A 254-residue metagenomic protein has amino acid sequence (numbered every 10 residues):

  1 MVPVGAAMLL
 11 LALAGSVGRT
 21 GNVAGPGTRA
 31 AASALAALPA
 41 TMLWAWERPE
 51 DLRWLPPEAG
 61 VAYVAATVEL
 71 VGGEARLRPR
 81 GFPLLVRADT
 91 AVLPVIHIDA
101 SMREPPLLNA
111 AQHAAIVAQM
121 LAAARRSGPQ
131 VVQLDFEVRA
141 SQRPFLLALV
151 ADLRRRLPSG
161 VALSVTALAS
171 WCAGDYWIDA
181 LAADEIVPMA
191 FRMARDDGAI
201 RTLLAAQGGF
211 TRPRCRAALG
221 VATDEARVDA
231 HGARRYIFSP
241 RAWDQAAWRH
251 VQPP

Functional and structural regions predicted by a protein language model:
M1-P254: Secreted glycan hydrolases and related glycan-binding modules that recognize and/or cleave
